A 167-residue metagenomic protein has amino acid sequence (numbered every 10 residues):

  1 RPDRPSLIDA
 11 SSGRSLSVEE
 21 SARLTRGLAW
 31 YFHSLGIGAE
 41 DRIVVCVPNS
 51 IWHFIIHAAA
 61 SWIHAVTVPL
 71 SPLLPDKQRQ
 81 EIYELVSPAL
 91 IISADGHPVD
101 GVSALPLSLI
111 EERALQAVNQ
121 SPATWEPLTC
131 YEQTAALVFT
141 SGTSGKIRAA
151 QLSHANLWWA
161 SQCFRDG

Functional and structural regions predicted by a protein language model:
P2, Q120-F139, K146, Q151 (+2 more regions): Conserved pre-ATP/AMP-binding loop-to-beta segment of ANL
S6-S50, F54, A58, P75-Q80 (+2 more regions): Conserved AMP-binding/adenylate-forming core of the ANL superfamily
S21, S61, P69, I82 (+5 more regions): Structured catalytic cores of enzymes that bind and process phosphorylated ligands/cofactors
I43, A60, T134, T140-T143: Conserved S/T- and glycine-rich ATP-binding loop of Class I adenylate-forming
H57, V68, P72-D100, L115-N119 (+1 more regions): Conserved ATP-dependent adenylate/AMP-binding module captured primarily in the ANL superfamily
H64: Structured binding elements
S93-Y131, S141-K146: ANL superfamily adenylate-forming
